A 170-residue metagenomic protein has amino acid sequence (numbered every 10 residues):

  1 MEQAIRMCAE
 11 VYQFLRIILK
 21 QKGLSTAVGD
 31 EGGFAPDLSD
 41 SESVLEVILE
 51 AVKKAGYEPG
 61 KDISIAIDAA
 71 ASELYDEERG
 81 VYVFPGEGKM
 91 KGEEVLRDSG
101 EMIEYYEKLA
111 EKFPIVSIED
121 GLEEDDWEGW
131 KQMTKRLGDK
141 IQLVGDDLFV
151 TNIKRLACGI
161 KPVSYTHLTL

Functional and structural regions predicted by a protein language model:
M1-I141, L148-V150: Metal-dependent enolase-superfamily TIM-barrel catalytic cores that perform enediolate-based chemistry
Y106, S164-Y165: Core nucleotide-handling region used for phosphoryl-transfer chemistry
N152-K154: Alpha-helical scaffolding within the catalytic cores of extracellular/periplasmic polymer-degrading hydrolases
I160: Acidic (Asp/Glu)-rich catalytic clusters
T166-L170: Conserved small/polar residues in nucleotide/adenosyl-binding loops
